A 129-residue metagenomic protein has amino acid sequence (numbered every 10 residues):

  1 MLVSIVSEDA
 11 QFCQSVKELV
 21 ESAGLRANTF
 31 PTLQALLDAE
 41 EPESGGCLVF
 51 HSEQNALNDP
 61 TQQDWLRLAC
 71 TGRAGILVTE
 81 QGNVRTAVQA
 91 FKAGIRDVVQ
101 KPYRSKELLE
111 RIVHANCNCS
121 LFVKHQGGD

Functional and structural regions predicted by a protein language model:
S7-P31: Two-component/phosphorelay signaling modules centered on CheY-like receiver
T29-C47: Acidic, metal-coordinating helix/loop segments flanking the phosphotransfer/catalytic sites of two-component signaling
L57-G72: Short amphipathic alpha-helix used as the core "switch/output" element in two-component signaling
R67, V88-K92: Alpha4-beta5-alpha5 "output face"
G72-N83: A short, hydrophobic beta-strand element within the central beta-sheet of small alpha/beta folds
R85, V99, Y103-I112: C-terminal output helix
V113-G127: The C-terminal output helix
